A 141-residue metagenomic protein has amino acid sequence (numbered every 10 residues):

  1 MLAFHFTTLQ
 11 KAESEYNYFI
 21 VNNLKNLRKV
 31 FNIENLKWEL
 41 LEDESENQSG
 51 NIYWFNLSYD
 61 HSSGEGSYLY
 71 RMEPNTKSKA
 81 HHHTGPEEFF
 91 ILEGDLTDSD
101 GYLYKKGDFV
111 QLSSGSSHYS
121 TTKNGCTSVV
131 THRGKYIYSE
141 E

Functional and structural regions predicted by a protein language model:
L2-S63: A short, N-terminal "cap"/entry segment at the start of jelly-roll beta-barrel domains of the cupin/DSBH fold
F31-K37, R133-E141: Long, charge-rich low-complexity segments
Y53-H83, S114: Conserved short histidine dyad/triad with adjacent acidic residue
P74, H83-S99: Glycine- and acidic-residue-biased ligand/ion/polar-headgroup-sensing regions
D98-S117: Short acidic-glycine-tyrosine-enriched beta hairpin
S114-Y138: Ligand-binding loop in jelly-roll beta-barrel domains
